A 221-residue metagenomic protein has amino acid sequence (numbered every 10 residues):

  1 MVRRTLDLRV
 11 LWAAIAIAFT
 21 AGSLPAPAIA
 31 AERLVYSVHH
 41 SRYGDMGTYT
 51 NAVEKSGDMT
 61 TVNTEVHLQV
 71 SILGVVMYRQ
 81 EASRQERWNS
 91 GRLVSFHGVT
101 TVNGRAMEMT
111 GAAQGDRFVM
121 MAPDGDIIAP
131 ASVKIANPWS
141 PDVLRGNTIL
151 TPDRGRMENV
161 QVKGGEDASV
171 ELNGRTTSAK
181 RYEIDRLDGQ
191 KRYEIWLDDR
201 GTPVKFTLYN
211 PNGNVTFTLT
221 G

Functional and structural regions predicted by a protein language model:
M1-L8: N-terminal secretory signal peptides that target proteins for export/translocation
W12-S23: Bacterial N-terminal signal peptides
A28-G115, M121-D124, S132-G221: Acidic, serine/threonine-rich low-complexity disordered tracts
